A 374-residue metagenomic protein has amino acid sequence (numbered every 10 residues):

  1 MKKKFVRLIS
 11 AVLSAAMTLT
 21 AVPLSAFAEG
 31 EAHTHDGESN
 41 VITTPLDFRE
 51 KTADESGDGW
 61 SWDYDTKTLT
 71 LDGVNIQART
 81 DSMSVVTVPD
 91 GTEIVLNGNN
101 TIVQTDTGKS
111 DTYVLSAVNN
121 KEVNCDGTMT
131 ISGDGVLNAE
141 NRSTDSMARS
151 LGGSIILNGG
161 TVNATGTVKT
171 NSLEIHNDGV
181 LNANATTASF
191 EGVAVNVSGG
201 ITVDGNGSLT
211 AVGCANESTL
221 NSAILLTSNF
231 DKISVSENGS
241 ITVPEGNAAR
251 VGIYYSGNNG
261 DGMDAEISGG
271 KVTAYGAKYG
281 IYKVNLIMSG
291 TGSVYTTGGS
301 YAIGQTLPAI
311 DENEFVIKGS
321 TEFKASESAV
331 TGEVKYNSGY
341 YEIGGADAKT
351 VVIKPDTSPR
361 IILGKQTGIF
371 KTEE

Functional and structural regions predicted by a protein language model:
M1-L8: Positively charged n-region of N-terminal signal peptides that target proteins for export
L8-A11, T18, F27-E374: A composition-driven surface/loop motif
